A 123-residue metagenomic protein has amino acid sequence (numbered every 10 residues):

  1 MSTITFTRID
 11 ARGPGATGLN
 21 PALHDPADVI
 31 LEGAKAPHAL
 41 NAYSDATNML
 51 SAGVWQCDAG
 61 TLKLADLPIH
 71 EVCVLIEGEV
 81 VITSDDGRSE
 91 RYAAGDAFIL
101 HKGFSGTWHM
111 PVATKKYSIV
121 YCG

Functional and structural regions predicted by a protein language model:
M1-M49: A short, N-terminal "cap"/entry segment at the start of jelly-roll beta-barrel domains of the cupin/DSBH fold
F6, A52-V54, V72, A97-I99: Conserved hydrophobic/aromatic beta-strand scaffold that supports enzyme active sites
L40, N48-L67, H101-K102: Conserved short histidine dyad/triad with adjacent acidic residue
C57, L67-I82: Short, conserved beta-strand element in jelly-roll/cupin
D86-K102: Short acidic-glycine-tyrosine-enriched beta hairpin
G106-M110: Short, exposed beta-strand-loop hairpins at the edges of beta-sheets in extracellular/periplasmic proteins
V112-G123: A short hydrophobic beta-strand segment most commonly corresponding to one strand of the jelly-roll/cupin
